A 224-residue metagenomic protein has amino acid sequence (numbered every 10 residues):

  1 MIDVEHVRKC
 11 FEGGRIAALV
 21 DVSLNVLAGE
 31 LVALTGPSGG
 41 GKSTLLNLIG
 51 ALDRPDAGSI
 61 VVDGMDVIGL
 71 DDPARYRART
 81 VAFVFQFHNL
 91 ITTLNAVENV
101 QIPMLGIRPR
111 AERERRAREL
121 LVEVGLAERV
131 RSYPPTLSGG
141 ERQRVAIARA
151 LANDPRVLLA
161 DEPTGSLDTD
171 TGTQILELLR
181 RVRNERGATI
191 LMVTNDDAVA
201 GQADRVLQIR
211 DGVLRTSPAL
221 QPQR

Functional and structural regions predicted by a protein language model:
M1-I209: ABC family nucleotide-binding domain
V206-A219: H-loop (His-switch) and adjacent beta-strand-loop-beta switch element of ABC-type ATPase nucleotide-binding domains
Q221-Q223: A short acidic/small-residue loop/turn micro-motif
